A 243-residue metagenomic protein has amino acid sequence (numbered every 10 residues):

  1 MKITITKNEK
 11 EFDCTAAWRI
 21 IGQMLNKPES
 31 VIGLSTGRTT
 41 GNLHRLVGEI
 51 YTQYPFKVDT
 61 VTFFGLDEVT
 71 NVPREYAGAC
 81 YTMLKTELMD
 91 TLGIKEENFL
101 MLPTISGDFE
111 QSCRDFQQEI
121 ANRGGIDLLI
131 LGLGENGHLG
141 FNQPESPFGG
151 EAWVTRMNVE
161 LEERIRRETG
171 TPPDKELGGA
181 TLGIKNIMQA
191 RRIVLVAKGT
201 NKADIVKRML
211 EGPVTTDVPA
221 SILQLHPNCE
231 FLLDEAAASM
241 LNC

Functional and structural regions predicted by a protein language model:
M1-I32: N-terminal glycine-/serine-/threonine-rich phosphate-binding loop
N26-T52: Glycine-rich N-terminal segment of FAD-binding domains in flavoprotein oxidoreductases, spanning the beta-loop-helix
G33-G37, G65, L102-P103, I130-L133 (+2 more regions): Short beta-strand segments
R38-T39, V69, L133-H138, P144 (+2 more regions): Short glycine-rich anion-binding loops that position phosphate/pyrophosphate groups of nucleotides and phosphorylated
L46-K57, C80-T82, P144-W153, G212-V214: A glycine- and small-aliphatic-rich helix-loop capping segment at beta-alpha/alpha-beta transitions that lines
F56-L128: Ligand-binding beta-strand-loop-alpha-helix segment within the catalytic cores of soluble metabolic enzymes
N136, G140-I184: Class I SAM-dependent methyltransferase SAM-binding "motif I" and its flanking Rossmann-like core
L182-K185, Q189-C243: ATP/nucleoside-binding phosphotransfer catalytic cores, i.e., glycine-rich phosphate-binding loops
